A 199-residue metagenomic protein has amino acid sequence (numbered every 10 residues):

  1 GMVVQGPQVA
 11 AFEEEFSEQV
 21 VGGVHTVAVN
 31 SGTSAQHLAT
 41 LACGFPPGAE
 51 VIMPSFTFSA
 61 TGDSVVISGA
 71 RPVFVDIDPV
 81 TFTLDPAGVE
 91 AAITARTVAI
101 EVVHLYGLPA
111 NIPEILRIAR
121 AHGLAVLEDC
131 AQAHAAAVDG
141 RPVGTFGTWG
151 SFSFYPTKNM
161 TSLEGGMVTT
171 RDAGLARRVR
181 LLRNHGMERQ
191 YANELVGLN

Functional and structural regions predicted by a protein language model:
M2-E50, S64-S68, V73-D76, R141: Phosphate-binding glycine-rich loop
P7-E18, A87-A95, P113-G123, A173-R177 (+1 more regions): Replace "anionic and nucleotidyl ligands
G22, S68, H122, F146-G147: Short, structured coil segments at secondary-structure junctions
S31, I77, L105, P156 (+1 more regions): Short, conserved catalytic or interaction motifs in soluble domains
L41-C130, A137: PLP-dependent aminotransferase-like
A92-T94, P142-G147: Active-site nucleotide-sugar/metal-binding loop of Leloir-type enzymes
Q132-D139, F146-N199: Active-site region of PLP-dependent enzymes
